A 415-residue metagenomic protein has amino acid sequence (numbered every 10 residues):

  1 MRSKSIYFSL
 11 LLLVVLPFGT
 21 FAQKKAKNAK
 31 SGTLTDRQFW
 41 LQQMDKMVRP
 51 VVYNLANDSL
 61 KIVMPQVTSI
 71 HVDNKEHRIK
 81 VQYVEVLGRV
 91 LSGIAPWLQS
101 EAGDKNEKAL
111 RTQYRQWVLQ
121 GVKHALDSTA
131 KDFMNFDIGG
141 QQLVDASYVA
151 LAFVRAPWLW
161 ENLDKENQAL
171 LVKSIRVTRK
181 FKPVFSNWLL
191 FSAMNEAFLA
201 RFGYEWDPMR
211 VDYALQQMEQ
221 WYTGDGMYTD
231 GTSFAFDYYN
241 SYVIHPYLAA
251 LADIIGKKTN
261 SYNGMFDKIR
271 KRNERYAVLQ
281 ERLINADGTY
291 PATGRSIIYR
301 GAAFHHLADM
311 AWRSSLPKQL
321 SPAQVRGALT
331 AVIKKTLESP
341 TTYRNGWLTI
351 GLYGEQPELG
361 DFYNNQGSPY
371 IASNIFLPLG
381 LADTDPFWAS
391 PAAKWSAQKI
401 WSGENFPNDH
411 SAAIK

Functional and structural regions predicted by a protein language model:
M1-A29: Bacterial Sec-dependent N-terminal signal peptides
K24-E85, Q116-K123: Low-complexity, Ser/Thr/Pro/Gly-enriched N-terminal "stalk/linker" regions
Y53-R78, L126, K131, V332-K415: CBM-like carbohydrate-recognition segments
R78-G103, E107: N-terminal carbohydrate-binding/catalytic regions of secreted carbohydrate-active enzymes
Y83, I94-P96, R111-R270, R282-L283 (+1 more regions): Aromatic-lined, polymer-binding surfaces characteristic of secreted/periplasmic polysaccharide-degrading enzymes
F234-I350, G354-T384: Long, repeat-rich segments with strong aromatic
